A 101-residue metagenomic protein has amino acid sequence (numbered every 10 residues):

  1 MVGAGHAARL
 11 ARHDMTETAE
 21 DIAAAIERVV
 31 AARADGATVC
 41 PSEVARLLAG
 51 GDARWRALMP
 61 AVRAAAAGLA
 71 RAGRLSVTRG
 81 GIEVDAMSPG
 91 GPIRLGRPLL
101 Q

Functional and structural regions predicted by a protein language model:
E17-T38: Positively charged, polyanion-binding regions of nucleic-acid-associated proteins
A37-L47: Short acidic, hydrophobic short linear motifs in intrinsically disordered regions
A49-A64: Short, positively charged loop/turn segments that connect secondary-structure elements
G68-L69: Basic amphipathic alpha-helical segments that dock to polyanions
G73-R79: A short, conserved structural fragment
G81-Q101: Short, cationic-aromatic polyanion-contact patches
